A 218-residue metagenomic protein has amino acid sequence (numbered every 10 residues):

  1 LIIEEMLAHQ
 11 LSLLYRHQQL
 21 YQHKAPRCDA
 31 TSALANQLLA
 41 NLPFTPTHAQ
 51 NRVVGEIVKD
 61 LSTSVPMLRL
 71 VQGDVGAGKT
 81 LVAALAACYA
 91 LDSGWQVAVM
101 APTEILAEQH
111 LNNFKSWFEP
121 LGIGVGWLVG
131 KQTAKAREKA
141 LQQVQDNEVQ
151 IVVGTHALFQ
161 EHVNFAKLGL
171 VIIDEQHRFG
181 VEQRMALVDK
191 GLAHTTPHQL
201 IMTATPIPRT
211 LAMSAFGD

Functional and structural regions predicted by a protein language model:
L1-A77, L81-A98: Pre-Walker A segment
D74, P102, A204: P-loop (Walker A) phosphate-binding loop of NTP-binding proteins
A90-A98, E119-P120, L192-T195: Post-Walker A helix-loop "phosphate-sensing" segment adjacent to the P-loop in P-loop NTPases
Q96-T103, L128: Conserved RecA-like ASCE P-loop NTPase motor core of nucleic-acid helicases/translocases
L106-Q143: Conserved helix-turn-beta segment of the N-terminal RecA-like "Helicase ATP-binding" lobe in SF1/SF2 helicases
K131-V152, F159-L168: Conserved motor-coupling elements within RecA-like helicase/translocase cores
T155-H156, D174-E175: Walker B catalytic acidic pair
F165, G169-L170, Q176-D218: Post-DEXD/H (motif II) to motif III coupling segment of the RecA-like Helicase ATP-binding lobe
